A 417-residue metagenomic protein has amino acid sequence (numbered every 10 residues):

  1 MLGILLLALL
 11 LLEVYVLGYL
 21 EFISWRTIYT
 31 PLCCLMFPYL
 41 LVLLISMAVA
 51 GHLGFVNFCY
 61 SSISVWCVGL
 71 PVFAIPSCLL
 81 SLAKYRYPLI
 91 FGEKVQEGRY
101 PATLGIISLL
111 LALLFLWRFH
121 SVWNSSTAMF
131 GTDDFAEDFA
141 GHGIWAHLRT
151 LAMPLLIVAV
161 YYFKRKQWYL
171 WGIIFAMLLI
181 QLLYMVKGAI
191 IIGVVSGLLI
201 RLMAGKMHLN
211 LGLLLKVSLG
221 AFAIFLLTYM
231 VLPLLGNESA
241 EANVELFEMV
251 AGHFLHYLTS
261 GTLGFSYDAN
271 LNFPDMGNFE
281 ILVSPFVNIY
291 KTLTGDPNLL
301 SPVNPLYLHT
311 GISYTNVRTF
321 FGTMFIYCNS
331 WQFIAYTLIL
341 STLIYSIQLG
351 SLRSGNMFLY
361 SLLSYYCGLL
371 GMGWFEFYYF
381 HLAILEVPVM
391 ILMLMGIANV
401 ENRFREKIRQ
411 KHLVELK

Functional and structural regions predicted by a protein language model:
M1-P88, I174-M177, G193-L226, M230-V231 (+1 more regions): N-terminal "leader" segments that precede or initiate the main folded domain
I4-L10, S108-F119, H147-P154, Y314 (+1 more regions): Hydrophobic alpha-helical transmembrane segments
L11, A152-V158, G172-I180, S196-G197 (+3 more regions): Hydrophobic, membrane-inserted alpha-helices
E13-Y19, M153-F163, A335-G350, F404: Hydrophobic, aromatic-rich transmembrane alpha-helices and their immediate juxtamembrane boundary segments
I23-P38, P101-L104, K166-G172, G350-S364: Membrane-interfacial loop-to-transmembrane alpha-helix junctions, especially the N-terminal start
V56, C78-H208, A221-S239, L306 (+1 more regions): Membrane-embedded catalytic interface detector for glycan/lipid assembly enzymes
T132-F139, T228-S341: Small-residue-enriched transmembrane helix-hairpin modules in multi-pass membrane proteins
S313-K417: Hydrophobic alpha-helical segments
